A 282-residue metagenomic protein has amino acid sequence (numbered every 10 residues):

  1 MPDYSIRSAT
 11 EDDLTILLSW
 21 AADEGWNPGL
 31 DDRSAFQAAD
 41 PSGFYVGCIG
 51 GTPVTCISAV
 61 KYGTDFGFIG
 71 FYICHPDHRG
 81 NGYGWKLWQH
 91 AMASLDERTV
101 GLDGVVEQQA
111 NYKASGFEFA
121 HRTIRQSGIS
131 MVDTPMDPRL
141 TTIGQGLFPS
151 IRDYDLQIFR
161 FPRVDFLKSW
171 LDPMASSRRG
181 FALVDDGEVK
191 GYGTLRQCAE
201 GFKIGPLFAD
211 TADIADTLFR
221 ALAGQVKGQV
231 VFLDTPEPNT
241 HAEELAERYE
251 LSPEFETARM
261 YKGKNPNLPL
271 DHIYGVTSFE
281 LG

Functional and structural regions predicted by a protein language model:
I6-A9, L14, A22-P28, Q37 (+3 more regions): Ligand-binding pocket scaffold of soluble enzyme catalytic domains
T15, F117-K203: Amide-forming acyltransferase catalytic core, primarily the GNAT-like/NAT-type and related acyltransferase folds
G29, S34-T55, F68, T99 (+2 more regions): A short helix-loop-beta-strand connector motif used in the catalytic cores of GNAT acetyltransferases and, in some
V46, G51-K61, G67-I73, A182 (+2 more regions): Conserved beta-strand in the GNAT
F71-C74, G80-A93, A212-G224: Conserved acetyl-CoA-binding loop-helix of GNAT-fold acetyltransferases
P76-F148: Contiguous mid-protein beta-loop-alpha structural module that forms a pocket-lining wall or clamp of enzyme active
G104, A110, S115-T134, R196 (+2 more regions): Active-site/acyl-donor-binding loops of N-acyltransferases
R178-R179, V189-T235: Flexible loop/N-cap segments at domain edges
